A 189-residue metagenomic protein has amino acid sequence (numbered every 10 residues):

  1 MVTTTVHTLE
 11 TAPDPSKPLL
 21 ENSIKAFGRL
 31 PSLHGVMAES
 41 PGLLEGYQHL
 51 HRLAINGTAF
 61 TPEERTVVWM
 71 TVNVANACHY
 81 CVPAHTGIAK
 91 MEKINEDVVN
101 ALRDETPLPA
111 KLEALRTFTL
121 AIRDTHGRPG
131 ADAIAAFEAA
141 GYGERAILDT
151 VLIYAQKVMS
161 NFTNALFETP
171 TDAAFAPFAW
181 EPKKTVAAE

Functional and structural regions predicted by a protein language model:
M1-E189: Hydrophobic alpha-helical segments
